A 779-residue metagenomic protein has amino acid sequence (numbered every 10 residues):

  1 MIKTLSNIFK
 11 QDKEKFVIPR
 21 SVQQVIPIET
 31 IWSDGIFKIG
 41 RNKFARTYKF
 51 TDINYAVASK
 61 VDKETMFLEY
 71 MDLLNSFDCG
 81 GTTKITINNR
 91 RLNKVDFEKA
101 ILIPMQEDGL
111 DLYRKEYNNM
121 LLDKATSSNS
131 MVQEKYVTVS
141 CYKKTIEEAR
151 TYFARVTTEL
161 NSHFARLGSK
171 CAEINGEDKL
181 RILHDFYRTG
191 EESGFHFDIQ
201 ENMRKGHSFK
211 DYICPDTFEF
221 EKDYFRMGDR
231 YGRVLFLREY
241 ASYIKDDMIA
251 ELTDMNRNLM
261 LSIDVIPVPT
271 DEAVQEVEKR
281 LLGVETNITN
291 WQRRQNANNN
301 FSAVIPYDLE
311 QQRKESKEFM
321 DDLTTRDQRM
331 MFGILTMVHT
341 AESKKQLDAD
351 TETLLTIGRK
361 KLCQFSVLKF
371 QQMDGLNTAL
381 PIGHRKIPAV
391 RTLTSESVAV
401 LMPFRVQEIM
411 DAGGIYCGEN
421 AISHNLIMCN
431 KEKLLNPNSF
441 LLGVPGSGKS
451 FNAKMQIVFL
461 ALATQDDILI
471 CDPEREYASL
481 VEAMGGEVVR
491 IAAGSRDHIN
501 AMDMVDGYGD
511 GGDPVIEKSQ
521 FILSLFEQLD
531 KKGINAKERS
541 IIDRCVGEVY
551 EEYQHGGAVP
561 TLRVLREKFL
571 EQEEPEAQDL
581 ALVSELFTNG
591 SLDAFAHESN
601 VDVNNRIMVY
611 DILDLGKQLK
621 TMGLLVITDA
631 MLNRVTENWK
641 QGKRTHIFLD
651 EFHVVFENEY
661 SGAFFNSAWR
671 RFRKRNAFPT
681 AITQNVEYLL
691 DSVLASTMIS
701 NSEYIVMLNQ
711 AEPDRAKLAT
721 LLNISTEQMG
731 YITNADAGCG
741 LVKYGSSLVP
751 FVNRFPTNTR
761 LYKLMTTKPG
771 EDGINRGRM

Functional and structural regions predicted by a protein language model:
M1-F404: Extended, folded cores of ATP/NTP-driven motor/assembly subunits in large transport and secretion machines
I53, K60-C79, R90, T253 (+11 more regions): P-loop NTPase motor domains
L441: Hydrophobic anchor at the beta1->P-loop junction of P-loop NTPases
K449: Conserved lysine of the Walker
N452: Hydrophobic positions on the alpha1 helix immediately C-terminal to the Walker A/P-loop
F459-L469: Post-Walker A helix-loop "phosphate-sensing" segment adjacent to the P-loop in P-loop NTPases
G485-V489, L694-M707: A short helix-turn-beta junction within AAA+ P-loop NTPase domains corresponding to the substrate/partner-engaging
L722-R778: Conserved P-loop NTPase
